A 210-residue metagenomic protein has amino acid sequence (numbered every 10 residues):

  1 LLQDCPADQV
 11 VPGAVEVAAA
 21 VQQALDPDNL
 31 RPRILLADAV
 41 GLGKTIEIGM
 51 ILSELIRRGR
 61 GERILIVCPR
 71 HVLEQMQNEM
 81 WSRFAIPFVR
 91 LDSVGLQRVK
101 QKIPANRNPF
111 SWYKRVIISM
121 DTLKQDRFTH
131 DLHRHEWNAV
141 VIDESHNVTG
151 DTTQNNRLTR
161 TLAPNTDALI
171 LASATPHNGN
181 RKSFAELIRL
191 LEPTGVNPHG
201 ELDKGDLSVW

Functional and structural regions predicted by a protein language model:
L1-A7, V15-E16, P32, K44-E47 (+3 more regions): SF2 helicase/translocase NTPase motor core, specifically the RecA-like lobe 1 inter-motif segment between Walker
V10-P32: N-terminal pre-P-loop "Q-motif" helix
L36, I66, A172: Hydrophobic anchor at the beta1->P-loop junction of P-loop NTPases
A39, P69, T175: P-loop (Walker A) phosphate-binding loop of NTP-binding proteins
G49-M50, A185: The feature captures the helix immediately C-terminal to the Walker
I142, R181-F184: Conserved AAA+/SF3 P-loop NTPase catalytic/coupling segment centered on the Walker-B
T166-R181: Conserved helicase ATPase motor motifs in RecA-like P-loop NTPase domains
F184-N197: A short helix-turn-beta junction within AAA+ P-loop NTPase domains corresponding to the substrate/partner-engaging
